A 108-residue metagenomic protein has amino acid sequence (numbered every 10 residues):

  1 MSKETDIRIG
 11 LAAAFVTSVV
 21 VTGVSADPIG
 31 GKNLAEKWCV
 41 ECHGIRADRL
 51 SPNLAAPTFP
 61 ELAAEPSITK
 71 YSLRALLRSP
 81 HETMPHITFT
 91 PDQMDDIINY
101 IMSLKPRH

Functional and structural regions predicted by a protein language model:
S2-L11: Bacterial N-terminal signal peptides that target proteins for export
F15-L34: Electrostatic cytochrome c docking/interface patches
I29, S67, T88-D92: Soluble non-cytosolic domains of exported or imported proteins
K32, A47-R74: Gly/Gly-Pro-rich "capping" loops immediately C-terminal to redox-active cysteine motifs in periplasmic/lumenal
L34, P106-H108: Short sequence/structural segments immediately N-terminal
E36-I45, I97: The canonical Cys-X-X-Cys-His
W38, R46, A63, T88: Conserved functional loop/turn residues at catalytic and ligand-binding sites
L54-L62, R74-L104: Axial heme c-ligation environment in periplasmic c-type cytochrome domains
